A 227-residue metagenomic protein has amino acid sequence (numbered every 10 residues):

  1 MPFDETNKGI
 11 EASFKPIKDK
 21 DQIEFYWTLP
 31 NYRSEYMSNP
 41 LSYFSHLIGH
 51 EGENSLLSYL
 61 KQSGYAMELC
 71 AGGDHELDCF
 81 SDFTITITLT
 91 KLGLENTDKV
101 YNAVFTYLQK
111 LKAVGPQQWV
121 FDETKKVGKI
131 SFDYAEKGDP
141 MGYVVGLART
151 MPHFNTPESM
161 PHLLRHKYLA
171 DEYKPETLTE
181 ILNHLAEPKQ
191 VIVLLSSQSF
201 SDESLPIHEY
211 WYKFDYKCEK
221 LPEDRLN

Functional and structural regions predicted by a protein language model:
M1-N227: Mature, solvent-exposed C-terminal subdomains and processed small-chain segments of exported/organellar
